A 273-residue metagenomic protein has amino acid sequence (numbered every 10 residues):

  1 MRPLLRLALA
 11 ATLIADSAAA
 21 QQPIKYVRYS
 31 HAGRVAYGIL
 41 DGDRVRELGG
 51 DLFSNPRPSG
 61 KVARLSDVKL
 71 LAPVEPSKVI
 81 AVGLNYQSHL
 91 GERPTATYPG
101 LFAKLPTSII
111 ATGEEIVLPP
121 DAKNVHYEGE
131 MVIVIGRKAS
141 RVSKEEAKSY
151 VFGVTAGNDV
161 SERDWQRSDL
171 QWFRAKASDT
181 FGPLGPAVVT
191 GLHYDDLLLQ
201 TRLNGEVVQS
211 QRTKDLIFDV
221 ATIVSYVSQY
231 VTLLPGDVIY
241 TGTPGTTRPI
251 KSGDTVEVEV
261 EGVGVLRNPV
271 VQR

Functional and structural regions predicted by a protein language model:
R2-A10: Sec-dependent signal peptide recognition, specifically the positively charged N-region followed immediately by
A15-S17: N-terminal signal peptide c-region/cleavage motif recognized by signal peptidases
A20-P99, L192, E257-E259: N-terminal non-catalytic cap/leader segment that marks the start of a structured domain
K69-L71, G91-E92, I116-V125, A139-E146 (+2 more regions): A generic local secondary-structure boundary/capping motif
E75, A111, H126-E128, L234 (+1 more regions): Residue-level recognition of short, solvent-exposed, well-ordered loop/turn junctions that link secondary-structure
T95-T112, Y127, E257-E261: Structural signature of FAD isoalloxazine-binding scaffolds in flavoprotein oxidoreductases
R163-R273: Catalytic-pocket segment enriched in acidic/His residues
